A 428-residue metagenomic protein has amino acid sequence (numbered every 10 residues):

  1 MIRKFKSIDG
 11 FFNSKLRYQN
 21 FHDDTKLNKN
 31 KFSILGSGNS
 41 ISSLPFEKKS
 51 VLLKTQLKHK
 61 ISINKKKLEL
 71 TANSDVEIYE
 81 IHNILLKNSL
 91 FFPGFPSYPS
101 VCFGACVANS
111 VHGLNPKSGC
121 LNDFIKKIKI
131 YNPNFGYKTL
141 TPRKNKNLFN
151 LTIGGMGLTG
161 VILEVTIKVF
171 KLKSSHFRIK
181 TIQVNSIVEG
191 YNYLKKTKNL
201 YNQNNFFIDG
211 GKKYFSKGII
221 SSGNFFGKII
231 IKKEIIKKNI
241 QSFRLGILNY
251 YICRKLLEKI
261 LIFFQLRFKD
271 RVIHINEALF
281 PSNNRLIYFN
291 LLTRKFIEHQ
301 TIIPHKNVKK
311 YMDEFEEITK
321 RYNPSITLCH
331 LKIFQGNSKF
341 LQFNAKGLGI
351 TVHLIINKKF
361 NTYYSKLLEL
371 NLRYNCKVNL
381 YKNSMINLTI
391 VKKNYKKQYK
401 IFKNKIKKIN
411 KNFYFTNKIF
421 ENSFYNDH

Functional and structural regions predicted by a protein language model:
M1-Y18, N204-G210, F215-G218, H428: Generic N-terminal segment detector
R3-P96, S110-N115, L331, L380: Glycine-rich N-terminal segment of FAD-binding domains in flavoprotein oxidoreductases, spanning the beta-loop-helix
S37-S40, G94-V107, K126, I208-G210: Short, glycine/charge-rich beta-strand/loop segments that flank catalytic centers and engage negatively charged groups
S42-I61, N73, N115-F135, V161-K168 (+1 more regions): Structural signature of FAD isoalloxazine-binding scaffolds in flavoprotein oxidoreductases
A108, K126-R321, S325: C-terminal substrate-binding/cap subdomain adjacent to the FAD-binding core in PCMH-type and related FAD-linked
V272-K393: Substrate-recognition/cap regions that form aromatic- and gly/pro-loop-enriched pockets for small-molecule ligands
K359, L372, C376-H428: Activity-critical C-terminal alpha-helical subdomain
